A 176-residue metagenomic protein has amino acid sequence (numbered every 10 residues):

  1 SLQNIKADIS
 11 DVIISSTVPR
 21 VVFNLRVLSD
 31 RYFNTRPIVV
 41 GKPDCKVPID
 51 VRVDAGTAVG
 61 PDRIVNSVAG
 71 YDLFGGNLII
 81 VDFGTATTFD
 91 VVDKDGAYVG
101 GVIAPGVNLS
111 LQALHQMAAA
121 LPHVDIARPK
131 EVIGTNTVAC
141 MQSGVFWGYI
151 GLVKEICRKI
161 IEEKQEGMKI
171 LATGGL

Functional and structural regions predicted by a protein language model:
S1-I79, K94-L176: Nucleotide/phosphate-binding catalytic cleft detector across ATP-hydrolyzing and phosphate-transferring enzymes
P19, T85-T87: Short, glycine/acidic-enriched loop or turn micro-motifs at the edges of active sites
I80, T87-V92: Short beta-strand scaffold segments in enzyme catalytic cores
